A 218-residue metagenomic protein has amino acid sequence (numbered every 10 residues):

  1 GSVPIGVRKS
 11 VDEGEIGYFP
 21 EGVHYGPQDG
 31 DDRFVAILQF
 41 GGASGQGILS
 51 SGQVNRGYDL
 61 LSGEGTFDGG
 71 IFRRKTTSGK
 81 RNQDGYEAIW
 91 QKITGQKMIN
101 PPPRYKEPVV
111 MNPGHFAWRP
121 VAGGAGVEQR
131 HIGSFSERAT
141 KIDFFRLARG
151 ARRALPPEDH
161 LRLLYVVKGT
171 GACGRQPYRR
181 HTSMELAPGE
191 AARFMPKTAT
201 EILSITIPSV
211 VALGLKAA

Functional and structural regions predicted by a protein language model:
S2-A218: Jelly-roll (double-stranded beta-helix
